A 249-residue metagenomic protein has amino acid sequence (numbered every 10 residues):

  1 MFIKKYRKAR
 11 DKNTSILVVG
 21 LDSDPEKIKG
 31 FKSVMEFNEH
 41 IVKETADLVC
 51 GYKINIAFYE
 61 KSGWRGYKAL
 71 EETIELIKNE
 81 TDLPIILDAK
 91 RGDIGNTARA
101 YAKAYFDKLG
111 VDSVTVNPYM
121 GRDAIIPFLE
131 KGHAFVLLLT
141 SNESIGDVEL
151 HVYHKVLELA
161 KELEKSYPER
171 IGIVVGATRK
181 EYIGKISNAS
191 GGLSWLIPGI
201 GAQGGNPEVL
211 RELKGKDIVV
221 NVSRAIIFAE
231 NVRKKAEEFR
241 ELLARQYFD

Functional and structural regions predicted by a protein language model:
M1-P84, R233-F248: Conserved N-terminal beta1-alpha1 strand-loop-helix module at the mouth
N13-L17, L48-C50, T81-L83, V111-D112 (+4 more regions): Short, well-ordered coil/turn segments that N-cap beta-strands
V19, Y52, D88, V114 (+4 more regions): Conserved, mostly hydrophobic/aromatic
S23-E26, A89, D93-V174: Conserved anion-binding
F31-T45, N96-Y105, Y153, G205-P207: Short, acidic/polar
K61-L76, I94-A98, P118-G132, A177-A189 (+1 more regions): Active-site-adjacent beta->alpha loops and helix N-cap segments on the catalytic face of soluble alpha/beta enzymes
A177-V222, I226: A C-terminal functional module that forms or caps the active site or interfaces directly with catalytic machinery
V209-D217, V222-D249: C-terminal helical cap(s) of enzyme catalytic domains, especially alpha/beta-barrels
